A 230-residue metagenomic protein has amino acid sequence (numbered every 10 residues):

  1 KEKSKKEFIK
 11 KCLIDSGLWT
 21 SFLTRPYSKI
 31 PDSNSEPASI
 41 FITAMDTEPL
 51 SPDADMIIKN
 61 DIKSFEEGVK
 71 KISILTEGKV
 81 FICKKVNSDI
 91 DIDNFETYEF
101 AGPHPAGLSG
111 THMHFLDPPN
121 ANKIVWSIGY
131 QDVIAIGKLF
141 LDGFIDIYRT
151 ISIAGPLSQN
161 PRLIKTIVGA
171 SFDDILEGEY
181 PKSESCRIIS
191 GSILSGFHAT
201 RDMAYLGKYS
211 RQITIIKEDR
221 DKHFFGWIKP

Functional and structural regions predicted by a protein language model:
K1-P230: Buried, small/hydrophobic-residue-enriched core segments of structured protein domains
